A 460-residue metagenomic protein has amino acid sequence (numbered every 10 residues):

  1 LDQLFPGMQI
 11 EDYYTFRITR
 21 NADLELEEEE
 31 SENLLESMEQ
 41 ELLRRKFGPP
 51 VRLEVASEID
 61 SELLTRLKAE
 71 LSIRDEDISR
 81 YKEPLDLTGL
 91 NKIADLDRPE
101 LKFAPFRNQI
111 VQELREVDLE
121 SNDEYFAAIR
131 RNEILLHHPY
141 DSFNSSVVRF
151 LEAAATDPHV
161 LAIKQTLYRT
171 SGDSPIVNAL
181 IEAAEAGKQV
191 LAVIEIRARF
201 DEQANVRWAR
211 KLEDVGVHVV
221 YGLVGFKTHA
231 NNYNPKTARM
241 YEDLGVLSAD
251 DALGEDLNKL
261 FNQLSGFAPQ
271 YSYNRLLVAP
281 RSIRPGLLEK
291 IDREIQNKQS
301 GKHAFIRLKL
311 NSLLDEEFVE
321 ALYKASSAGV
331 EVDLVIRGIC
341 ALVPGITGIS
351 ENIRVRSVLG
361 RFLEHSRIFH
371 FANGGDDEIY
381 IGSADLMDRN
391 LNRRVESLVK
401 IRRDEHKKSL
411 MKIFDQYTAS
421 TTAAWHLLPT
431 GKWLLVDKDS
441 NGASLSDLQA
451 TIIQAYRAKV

Functional and structural regions predicted by a protein language model:
L1-I306, K324, A328, C340-V460: N-terminal localization/anchoring segments of enzymes in phospholipid and broader phosphate metabolism
E316-V319, Y323: Glycine/threonine-rich ATP-lid/beta-loop region of ATP-binding domains
E317, I336-R337: Long, contiguous C-terminal modules that act as interaction/assembly or targeting platforms
E331-V335: Hydrophobic alpha/beta core scaffold segments
